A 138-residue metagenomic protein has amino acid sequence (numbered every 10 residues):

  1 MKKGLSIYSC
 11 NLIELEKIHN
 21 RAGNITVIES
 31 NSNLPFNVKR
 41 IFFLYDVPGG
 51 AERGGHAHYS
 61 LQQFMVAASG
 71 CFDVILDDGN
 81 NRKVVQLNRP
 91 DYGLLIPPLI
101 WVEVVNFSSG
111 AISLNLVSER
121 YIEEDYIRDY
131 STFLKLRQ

Functional and structural regions predicted by a protein language model:
M1-L94, S109-Q138: Non-catalytic, conserved peripheral segments adjacent to functional cores
